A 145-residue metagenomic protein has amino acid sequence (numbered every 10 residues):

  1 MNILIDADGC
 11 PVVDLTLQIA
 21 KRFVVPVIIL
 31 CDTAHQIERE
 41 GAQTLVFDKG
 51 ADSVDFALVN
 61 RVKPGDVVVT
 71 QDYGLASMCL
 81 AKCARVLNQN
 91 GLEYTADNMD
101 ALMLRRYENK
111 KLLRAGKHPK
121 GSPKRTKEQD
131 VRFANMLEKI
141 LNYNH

Functional and structural regions predicted by a protein language model:
N2-H145: Nuclease catalytic cores that cleave nucleic-acid phosphodiester bonds, predominantly acidic two-metal-ion
